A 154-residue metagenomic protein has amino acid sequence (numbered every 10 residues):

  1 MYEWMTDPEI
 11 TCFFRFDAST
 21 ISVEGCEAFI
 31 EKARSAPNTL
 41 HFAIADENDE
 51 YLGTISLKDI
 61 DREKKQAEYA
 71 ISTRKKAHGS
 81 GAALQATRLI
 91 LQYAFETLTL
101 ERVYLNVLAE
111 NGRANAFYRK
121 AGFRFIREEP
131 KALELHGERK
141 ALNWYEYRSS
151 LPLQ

Functional and structural regions predicted by a protein language model:
M1-Y2, I10, C26, Y69: Hydrophobic pocket/interface hotspot
E3-T20: Helix-loop element at the rim of GNAT/NAT acetyltransferase active sites that forms part of the acceptor-substrate
F16-H78, R148-L151: Acetyl-CoA-dependent GNAT
T73, G79-Y93, N115-K120: Conserved acetyl-CoA-binding loop-helix of GNAT-fold acetyltransferases
A83, T87, E110-A114, K131-H136: Short glycine/proline-centered loop/turn elements that form peptide/ligand docking sites
E96-N106: Conserved GNAT acetyl-CoA-binding A-motif
Y104-V107, R124-A141: Conserved catalytic-core motifs of GNAT/GCN5-like acyltransferases
E138-Q154: Terminal substrate-recognition subdomain of acyl/acetyltransferases
